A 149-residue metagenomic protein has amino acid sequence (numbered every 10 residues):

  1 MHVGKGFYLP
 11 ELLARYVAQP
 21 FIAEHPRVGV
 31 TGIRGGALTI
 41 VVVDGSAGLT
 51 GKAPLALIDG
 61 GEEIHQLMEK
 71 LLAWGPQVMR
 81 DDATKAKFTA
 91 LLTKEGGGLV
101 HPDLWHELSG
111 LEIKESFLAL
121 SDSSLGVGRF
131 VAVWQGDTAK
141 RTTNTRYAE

Functional and structural regions predicted by a protein language model:
M1-V28, P54-E149: Flexible, D/E/H-enriched segments
P26-G36: Short acidic low-complexity segments
G36-D44: Beta-strand elements within well-structured catalytic alpha/beta cores of enzymes that handle phosphate/sulfate esters
A37, L49-L55: A short secondary-structure junction signal
A47-L49, A139: Short, acidic Gly/Pro/Ser/Thr-rich loop/turn segments
